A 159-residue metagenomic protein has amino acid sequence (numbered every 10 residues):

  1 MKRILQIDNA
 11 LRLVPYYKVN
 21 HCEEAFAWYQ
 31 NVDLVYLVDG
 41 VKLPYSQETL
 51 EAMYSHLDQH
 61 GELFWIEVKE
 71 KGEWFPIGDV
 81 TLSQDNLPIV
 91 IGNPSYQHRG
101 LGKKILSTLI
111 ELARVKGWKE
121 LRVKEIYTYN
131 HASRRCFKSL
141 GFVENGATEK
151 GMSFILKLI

Functional and structural regions predicted by a protein language model:
M1-A52: A short, well-structured alpha-helix characteristic of acyl/acetyltransferase catalytic modules
K42-E62, E70-K71: Active-site rim helix/loop that mediates acceptor-substrate recognition in acyltransferases
W65, E73-N86: Conserved beta-strand in the GNAT
E67, N86-L101, I126-Y127: A short, internal acetyl-CoA/4′-phosphopantetheine-binding micro-motif in the GNAT/acyltransferase core
H98-A113, R134-R135, S139: Conserved acetyl-CoA-binding loop-helix of GNAT-fold acetyltransferases
V123-R134: Conserved beta-strand-loop-alpha-helix junction that forms the acyl-donor binding cleft
K138-T148: Conserved acetyl-CoA-binding loop of GNAT-fold acetyltransferases
A147-I159: C-terminal "cap" of GNAT-fold acetyltransferases
